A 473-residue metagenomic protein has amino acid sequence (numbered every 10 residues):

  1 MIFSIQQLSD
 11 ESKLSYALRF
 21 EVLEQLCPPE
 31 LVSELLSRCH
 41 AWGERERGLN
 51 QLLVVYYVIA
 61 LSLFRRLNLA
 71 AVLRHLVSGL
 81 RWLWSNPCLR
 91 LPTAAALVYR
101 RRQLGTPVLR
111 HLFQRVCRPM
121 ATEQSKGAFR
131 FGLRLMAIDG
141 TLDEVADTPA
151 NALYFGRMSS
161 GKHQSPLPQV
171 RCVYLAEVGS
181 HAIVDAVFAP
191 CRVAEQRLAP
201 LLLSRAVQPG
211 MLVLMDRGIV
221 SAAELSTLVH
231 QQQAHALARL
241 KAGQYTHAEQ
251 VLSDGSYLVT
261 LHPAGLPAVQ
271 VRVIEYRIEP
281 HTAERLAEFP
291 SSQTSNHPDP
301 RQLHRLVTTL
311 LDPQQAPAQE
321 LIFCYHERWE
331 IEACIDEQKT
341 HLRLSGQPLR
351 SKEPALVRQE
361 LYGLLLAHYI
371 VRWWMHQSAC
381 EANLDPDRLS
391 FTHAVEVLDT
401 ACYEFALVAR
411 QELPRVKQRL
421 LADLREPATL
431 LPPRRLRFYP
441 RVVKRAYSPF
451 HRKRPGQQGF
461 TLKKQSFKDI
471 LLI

Functional and structural regions predicted by a protein language model:
M1-H75, R102-L104, H111-R115, F131-R134 (+2 more regions): Single, function-defining residue in the core of a domain
V77-P87: Extended, structured, electrostatic nucleic-acid-contact surfaces
S85-T106: Major-groove recognition helix of helix-turn-helix-like DNA-binding domains
R118-S125: A short, well-structured juxtamembrane/interface segment
